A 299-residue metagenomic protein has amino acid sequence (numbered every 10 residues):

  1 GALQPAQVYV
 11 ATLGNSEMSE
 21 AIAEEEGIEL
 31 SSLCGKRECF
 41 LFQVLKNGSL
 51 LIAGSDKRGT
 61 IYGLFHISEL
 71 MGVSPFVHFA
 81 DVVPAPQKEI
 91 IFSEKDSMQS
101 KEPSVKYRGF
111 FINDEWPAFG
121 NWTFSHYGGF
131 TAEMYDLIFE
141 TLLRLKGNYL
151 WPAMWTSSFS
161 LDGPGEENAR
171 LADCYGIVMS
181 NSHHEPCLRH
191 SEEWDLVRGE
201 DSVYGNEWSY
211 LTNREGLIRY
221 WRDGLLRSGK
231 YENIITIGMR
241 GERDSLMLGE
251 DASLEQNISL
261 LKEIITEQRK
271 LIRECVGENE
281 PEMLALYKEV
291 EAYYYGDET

Functional and structural regions predicted by a protein language model:
G1-K101: Contiguous, structured surface segment used for ligand recognition
M18, T60-G63, F119-N121, P152 (+3 more regions): Short helix/loop capping segments that flank catalytic or ligand/cofactor-binding pockets
F76-Y127, E133-A153: An acidic-aromatic substrate-binding cleft motif
V83-S93, G163-A169, D173-C174, E200-T299: Gly/Pro-rich turn-and-neighbor structural signature
R108-I112, L150-P152, M179-S182, I235-I237 (+1 more regions): Hydrophobic faces of well-ordered beta-strands that scaffold small-molecule active sites in alpha/beta enzyme cores
E115-P117, W155-S157, H184-P186, R240-D244 (+1 more regions): Active-site beta-loop-alpha junctions enriched in small/polar residues
L143, N148-W151, L161, E167 (+1 more regions): Structured mid-domain segments that build the active-site/substrate or prosthetic-cofactor binding neighborhood
C174-N206: Acidic/aromatic-lined carbohydrate-recognition and catalytic surfaces of CAZymes acting on diverse glycans
